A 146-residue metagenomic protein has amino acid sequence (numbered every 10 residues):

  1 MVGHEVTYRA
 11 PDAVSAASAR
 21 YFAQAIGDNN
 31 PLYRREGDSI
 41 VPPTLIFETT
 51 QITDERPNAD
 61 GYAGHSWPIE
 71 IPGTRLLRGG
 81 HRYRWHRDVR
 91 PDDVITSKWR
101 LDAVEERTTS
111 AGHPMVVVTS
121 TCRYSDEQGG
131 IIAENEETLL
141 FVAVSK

Functional and structural regions predicted by a protein language model:
M1-G80, K146: Hot-dog-fold acyl-thioester-processing enzymes
T7, G80, R84-K146: HotDog/MaoC-like acyl-thioester-processing domains
